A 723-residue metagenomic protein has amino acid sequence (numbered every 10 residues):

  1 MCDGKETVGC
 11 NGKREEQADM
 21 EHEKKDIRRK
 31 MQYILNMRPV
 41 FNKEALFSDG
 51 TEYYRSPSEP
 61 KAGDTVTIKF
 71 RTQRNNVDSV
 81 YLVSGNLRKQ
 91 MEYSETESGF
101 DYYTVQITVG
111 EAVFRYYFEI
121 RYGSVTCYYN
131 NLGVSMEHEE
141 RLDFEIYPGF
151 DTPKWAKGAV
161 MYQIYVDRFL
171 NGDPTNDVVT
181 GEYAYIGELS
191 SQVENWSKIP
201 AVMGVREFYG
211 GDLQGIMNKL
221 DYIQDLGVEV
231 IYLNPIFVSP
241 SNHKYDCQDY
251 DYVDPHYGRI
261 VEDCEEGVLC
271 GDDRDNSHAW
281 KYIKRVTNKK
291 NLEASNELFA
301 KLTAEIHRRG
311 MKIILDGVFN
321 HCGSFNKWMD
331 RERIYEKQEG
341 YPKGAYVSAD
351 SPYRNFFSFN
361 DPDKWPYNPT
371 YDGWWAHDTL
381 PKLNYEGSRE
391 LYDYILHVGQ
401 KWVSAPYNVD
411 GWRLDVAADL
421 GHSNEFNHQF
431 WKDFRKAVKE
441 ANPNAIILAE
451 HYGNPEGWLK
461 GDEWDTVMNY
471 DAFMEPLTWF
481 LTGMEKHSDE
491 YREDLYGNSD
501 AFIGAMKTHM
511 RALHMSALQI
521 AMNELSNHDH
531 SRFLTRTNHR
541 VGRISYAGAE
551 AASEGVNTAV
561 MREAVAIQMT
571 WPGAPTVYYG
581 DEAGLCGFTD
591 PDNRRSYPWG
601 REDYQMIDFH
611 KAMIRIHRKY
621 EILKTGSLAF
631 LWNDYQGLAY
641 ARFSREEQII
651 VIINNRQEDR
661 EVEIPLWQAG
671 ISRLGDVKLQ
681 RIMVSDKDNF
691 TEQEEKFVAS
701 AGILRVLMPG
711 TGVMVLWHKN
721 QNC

Functional and structural regions predicted by a protein language model:
C2, E15-Y162: Glycan-association/targeting regions that enable binding to alpha-glucans and other polysaccharides
R55-P57, D64-K69, L631-S672: Carbohydrate-binding surface patches
F70, I164, I223, L233 (+9 more regions): Conserved, mostly hydrophobic/aromatic
V166-E229, I236-P406, F434, E440 (+2 more regions): Substrate-binding/active-site clefts of carbohydrate-active enzymes
V166-R168, I231-H243, G317-N326, D415-L420 (+4 more regions): Short, solvent-exposed turn/loop segments enriched in Gly/Ser/Thr/Pro and often Arg
F325-W328, G399-Q400, W431, R435-K436 (+6 more regions): Conserved alpha/beta catalytic core and glycan-binding cleft of carbohydrate-active enzymes
P598-L631: Aromatic- and carboxylate-lined catalytic core of secreted/periplasmic carbohydrate-active enzymes
E695-C723: C-terminal beta-strand-rich structural cap/linker in extracellular carbohydrate-active enzymes
